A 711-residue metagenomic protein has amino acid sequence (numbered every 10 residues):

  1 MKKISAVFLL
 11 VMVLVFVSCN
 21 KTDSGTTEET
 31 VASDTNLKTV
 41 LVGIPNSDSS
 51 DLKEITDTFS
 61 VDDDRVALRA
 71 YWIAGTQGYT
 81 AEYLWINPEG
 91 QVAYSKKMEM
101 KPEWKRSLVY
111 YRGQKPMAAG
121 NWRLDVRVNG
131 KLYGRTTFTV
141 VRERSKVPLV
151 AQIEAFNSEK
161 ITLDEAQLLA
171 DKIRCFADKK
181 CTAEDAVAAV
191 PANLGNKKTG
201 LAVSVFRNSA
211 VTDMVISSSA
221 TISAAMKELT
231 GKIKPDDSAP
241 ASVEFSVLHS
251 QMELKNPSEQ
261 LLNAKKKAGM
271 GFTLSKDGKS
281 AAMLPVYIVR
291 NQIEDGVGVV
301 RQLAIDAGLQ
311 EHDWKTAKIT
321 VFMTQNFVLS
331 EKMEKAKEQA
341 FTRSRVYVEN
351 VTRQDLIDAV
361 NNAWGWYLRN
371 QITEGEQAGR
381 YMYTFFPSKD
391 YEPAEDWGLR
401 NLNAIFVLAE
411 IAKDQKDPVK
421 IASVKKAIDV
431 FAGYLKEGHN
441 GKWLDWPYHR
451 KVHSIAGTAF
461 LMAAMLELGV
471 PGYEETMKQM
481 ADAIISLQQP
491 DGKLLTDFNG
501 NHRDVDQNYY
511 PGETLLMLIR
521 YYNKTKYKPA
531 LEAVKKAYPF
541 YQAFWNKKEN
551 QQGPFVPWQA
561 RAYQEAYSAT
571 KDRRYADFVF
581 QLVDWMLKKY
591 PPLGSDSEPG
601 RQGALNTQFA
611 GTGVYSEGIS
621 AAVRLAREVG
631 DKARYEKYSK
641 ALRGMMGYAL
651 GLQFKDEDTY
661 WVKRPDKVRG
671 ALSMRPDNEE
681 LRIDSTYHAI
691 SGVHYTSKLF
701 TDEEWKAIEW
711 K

Functional and structural regions predicted by a protein language model:
V15-S18: C-terminal motif of bacterial Sec signal peptides marking the signal peptidase cleavage site
G25-V66, V141-S145: Short, compositionally biased P/S/T/A/G/V-rich stretches that sit at domain boundaries
P102-R112: Aromatic sugar-binding surface patches on proteins that engage polysaccharides or sugar-phosphate polymers
K146-M333: Basic nucleic-acid-binding interfaces
E334-L399, S423-V430, Y434, G438-G441 (+5 more regions): Low-complexity, Ser/Thr/Pro/Gly-enriched N-terminal "stalk/linker" regions
T342-Q354, L402-P418, G457-Y473, E513-Y527 (+3 more regions): Well-ordered alpha-helical scaffold segments within catalytic/enzyme domains
T352, F386-L402, N440-A459, V470 (+6 more regions): Solvent-exposed loop and edge beta-strand segments that line ligand/cofactor-binding and catalytic clefts
D396, P592, S597-K711: CBM-like carbohydrate-recognition segments
